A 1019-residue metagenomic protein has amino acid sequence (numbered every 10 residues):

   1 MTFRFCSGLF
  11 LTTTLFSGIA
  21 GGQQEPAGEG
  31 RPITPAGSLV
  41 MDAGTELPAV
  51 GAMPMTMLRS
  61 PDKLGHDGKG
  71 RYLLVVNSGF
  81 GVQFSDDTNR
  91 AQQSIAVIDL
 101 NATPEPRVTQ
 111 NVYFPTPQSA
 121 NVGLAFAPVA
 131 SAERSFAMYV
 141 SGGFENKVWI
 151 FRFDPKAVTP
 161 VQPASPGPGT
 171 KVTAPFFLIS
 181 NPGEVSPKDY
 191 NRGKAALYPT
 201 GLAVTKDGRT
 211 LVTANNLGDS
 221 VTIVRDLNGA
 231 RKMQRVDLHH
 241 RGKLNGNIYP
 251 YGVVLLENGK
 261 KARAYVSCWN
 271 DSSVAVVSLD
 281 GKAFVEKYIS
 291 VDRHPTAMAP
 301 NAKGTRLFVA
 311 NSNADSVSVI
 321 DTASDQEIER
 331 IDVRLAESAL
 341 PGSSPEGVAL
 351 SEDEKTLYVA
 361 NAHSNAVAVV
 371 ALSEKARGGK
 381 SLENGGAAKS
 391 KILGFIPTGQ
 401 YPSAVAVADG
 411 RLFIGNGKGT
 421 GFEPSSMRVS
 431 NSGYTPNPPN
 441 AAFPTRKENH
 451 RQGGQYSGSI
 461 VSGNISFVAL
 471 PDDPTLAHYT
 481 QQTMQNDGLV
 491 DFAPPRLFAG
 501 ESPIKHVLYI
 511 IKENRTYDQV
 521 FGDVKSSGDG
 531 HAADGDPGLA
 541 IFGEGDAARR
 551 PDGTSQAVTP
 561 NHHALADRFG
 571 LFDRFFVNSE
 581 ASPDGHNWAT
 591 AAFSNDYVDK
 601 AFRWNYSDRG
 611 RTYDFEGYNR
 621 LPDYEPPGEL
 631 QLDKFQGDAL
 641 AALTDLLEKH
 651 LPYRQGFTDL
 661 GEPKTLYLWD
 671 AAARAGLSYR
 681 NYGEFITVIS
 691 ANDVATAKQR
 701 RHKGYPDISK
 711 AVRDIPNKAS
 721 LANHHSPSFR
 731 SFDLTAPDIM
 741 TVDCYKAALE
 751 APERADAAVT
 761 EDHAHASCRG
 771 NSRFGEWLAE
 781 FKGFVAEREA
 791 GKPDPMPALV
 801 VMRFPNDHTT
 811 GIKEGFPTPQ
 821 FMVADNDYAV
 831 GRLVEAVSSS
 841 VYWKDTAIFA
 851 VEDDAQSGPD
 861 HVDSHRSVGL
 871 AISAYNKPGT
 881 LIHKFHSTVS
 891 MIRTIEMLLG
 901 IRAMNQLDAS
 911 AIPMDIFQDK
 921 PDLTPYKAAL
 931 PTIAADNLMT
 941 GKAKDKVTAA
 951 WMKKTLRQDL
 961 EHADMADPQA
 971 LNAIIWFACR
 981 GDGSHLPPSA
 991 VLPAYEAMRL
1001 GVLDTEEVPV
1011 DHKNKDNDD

Functional and structural regions predicted by a protein language model:
M1-F3: N-terminal secretory signal peptides that target proteins for export/translocation
F5-C6, A302: Generic extreme N-terminus detector
C6-G18: Bacterial N-terminal signal peptides
Q23-P495, G500-E501: Predominantly soluble domains enriched in secretory-pathway, periplasmic, or organellar proteins
V461, T475-D1019: N-terminal pro-sequences and low-complexity stem/linker regions of secreted or lumenal proteins
